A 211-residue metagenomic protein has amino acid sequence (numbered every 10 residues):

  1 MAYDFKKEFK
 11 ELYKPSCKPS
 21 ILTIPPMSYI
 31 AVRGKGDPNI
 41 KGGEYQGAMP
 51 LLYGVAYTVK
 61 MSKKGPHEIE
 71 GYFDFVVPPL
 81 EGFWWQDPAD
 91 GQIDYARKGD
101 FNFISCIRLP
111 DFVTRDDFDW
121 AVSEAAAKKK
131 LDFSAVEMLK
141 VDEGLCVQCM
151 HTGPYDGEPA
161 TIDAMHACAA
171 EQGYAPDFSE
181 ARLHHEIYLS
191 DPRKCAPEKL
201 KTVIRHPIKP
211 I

Functional and structural regions predicted by a protein language model:
M1-I211: A solvent-exposed interaction/effector surface
